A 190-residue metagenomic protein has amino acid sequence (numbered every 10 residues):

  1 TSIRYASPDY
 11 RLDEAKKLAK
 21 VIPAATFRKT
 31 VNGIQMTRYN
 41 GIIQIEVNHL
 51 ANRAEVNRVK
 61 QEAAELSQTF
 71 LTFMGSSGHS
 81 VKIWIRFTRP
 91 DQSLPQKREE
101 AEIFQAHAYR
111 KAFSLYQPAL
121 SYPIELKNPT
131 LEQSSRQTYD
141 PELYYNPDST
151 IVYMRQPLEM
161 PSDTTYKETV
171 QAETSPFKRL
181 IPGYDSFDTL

Functional and structural regions predicted by a protein language model:
T1-H79, F87-Q105, K167-T169, S175-L190: Signature for HUH/AEP ssDNA processing cores
A24-K29, S80, S121, E132 (+1 more regions): Glycine-centered flexibility motif
Q44, T72, V81-I85, A112 (+2 more regions): Long, contiguous hydrophobic alpha-helical segments, chiefly transmembrane helices and signal peptides
E46-L50, E125, D140: Acidic side chains
R58-E62, F87-S121, L143-K167: Helical (often loop-to-helix) elements that flank the catalytic cores of nucleotide-handling enzymes
L71-G78, P123-L131: A generic structural motif
K82-P90, L126-S149: Short, conserved secondary-structure transition motifs
L126-P129, T138, P157-Q171: Acidic, serine/proline-rich, intrinsically disordered low-complexity segments
